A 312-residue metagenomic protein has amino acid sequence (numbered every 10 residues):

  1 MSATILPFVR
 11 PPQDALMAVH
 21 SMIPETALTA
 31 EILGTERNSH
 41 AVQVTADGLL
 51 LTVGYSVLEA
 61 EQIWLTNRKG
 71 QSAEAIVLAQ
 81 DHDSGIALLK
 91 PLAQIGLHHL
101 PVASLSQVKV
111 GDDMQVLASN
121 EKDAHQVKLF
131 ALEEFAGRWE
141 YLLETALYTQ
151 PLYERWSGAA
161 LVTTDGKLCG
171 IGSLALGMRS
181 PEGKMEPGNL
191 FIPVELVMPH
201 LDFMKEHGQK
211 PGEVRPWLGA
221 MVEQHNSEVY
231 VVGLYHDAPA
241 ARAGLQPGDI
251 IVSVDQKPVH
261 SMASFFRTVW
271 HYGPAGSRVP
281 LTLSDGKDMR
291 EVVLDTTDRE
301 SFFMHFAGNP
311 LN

Functional and structural regions predicted by a protein language model:
M1-P11, L97, L168-H225, R278 (+2 more regions): C-terminal cap/linker of serine protease catalytic domains
P24-E25, E36-H40, T45-Q126, R155 (+5 more regions): Conserved active-site neighborhood of the chymotrypsin/trypsin-like protease fold
L28-G34, L78-G85, L132-L147, G208-R215 (+1 more regions): Gly/Ser-enriched beta-turn/beta-hairpin loop segments
G34, H99-E144, G177-E182, H200-E213: Flexible, gly/ser-rich surface segments that form the specificity/activation loops bordering the active-site cleft
E36, S56, A60-Q62, L97 (+3 more regions): Active-site loop architecture of trypsin-fold serine endopeptidases
V44-T52, D165-C169, A240-A263: Conserved PDZ fold ligand-binding element
I76, D202-Q209, Q246, V252-S253 (+1 more regions): PDZ-domain C-terminal substructure recognizer with occasional recognition of PDZ-binding tails
L105-Q107, A159-A160, P239-I250, Y272-G273: A short glycine-leucine-enriched loop at secondary-structure breakpoints that most characteristically corresponds
